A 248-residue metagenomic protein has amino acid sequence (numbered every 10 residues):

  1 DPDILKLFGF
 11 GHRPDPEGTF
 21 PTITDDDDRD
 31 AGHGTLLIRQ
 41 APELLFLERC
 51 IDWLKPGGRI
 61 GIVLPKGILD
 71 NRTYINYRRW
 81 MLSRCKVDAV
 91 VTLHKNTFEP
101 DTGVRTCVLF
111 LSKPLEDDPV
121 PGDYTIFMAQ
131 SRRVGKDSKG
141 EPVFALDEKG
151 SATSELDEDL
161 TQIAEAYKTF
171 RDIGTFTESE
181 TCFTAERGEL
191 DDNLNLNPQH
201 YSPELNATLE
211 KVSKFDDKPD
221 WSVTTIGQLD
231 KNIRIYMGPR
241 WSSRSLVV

Functional and structural regions predicted by a protein language model:
D1-D25, N195, Q199, P219 (+1 more regions): DNA target-recognition patches
T19-T97, T102-V104, V108-L111: Conserved Class I SAM-dependent methyltransferase catalytic core
L36-Q40, G67, G150-D157, D216-P219: Hydrophobic alpha-helical scaffolding
P100-V104, V120-G122, S242: Short glycine/proline-enriched turns and hinge-like loops at secondary-structure junctions
V104-V108, T125, E141: Short hydrophobic/aromatic beta-strand or adjacent loop that forms the aromatic wall/cage of a ligand/substrate-binding
T106-F110, M128, P198, V248: Conserved hydrophobic/aromatic beta-strand scaffold that supports enzyme active sites
S112-E116: Short loop segments at secondary-structure junctions
A166-G238: Non-catalytic DNA-recognition/assembly elements of restriction-modification systems
